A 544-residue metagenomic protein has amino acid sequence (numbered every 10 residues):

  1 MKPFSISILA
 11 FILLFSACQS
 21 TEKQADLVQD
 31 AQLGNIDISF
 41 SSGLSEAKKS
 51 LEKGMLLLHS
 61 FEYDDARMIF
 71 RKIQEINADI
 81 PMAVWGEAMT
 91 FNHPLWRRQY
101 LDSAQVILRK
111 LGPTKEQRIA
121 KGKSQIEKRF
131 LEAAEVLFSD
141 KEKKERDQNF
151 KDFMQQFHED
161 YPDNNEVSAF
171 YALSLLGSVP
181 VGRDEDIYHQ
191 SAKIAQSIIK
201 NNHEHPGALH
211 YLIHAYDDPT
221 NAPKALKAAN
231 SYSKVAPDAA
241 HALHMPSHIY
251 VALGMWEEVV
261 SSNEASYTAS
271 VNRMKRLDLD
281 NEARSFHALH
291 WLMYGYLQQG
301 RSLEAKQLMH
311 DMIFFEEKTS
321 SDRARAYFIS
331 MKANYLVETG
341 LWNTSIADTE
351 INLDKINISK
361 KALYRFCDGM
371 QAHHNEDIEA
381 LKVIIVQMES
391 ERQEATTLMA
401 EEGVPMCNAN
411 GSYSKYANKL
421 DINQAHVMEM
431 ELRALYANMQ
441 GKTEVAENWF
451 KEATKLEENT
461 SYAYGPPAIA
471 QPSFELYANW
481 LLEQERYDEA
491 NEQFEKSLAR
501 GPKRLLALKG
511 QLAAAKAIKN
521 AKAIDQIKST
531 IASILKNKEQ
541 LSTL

Functional and structural regions predicted by a protein language model:
F15-A17: C-terminal motif of bacterial Sec signal peptides marking the signal peptidase cleavage site
S45-E52, I80-F91, A120-K141, D163-P180 (+9 more regions): Amphipathic alpha-helical repeat scaffolds of TPR domains
M55, F61-E62, A88, N92-R98 (+11 more regions): Short coil/turn linking the two alpha-helices of tandem helical-hairpin repeats
Y63-D65, E87-S124, E132-E145, S178-D186 (+1 more regions): Inter-helical turn/loop elements of alpha-helical hairpins
Q74-I76, H158-D160, I199-N201, N230-D238 (+8 more regions): Solenoid-like repeat scaffolds
P81, A88, N92-W96, Y100-E116 (+8 more regions): TPR/TPR-like (Sel1-like) alpha-helical repeat modules
